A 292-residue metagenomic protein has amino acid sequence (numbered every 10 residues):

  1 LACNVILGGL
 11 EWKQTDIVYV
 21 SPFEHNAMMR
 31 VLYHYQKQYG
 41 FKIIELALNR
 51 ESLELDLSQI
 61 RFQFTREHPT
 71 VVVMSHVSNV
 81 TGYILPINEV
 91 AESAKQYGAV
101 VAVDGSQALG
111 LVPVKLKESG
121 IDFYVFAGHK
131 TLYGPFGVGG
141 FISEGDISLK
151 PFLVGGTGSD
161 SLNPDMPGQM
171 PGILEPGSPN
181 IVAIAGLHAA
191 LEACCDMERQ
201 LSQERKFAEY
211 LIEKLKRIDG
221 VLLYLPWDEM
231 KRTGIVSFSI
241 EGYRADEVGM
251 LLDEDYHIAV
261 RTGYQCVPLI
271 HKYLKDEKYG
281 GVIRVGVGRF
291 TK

Functional and structural regions predicted by a protein language model:
L1-K292: Pyridoxal 5′-phosphate
